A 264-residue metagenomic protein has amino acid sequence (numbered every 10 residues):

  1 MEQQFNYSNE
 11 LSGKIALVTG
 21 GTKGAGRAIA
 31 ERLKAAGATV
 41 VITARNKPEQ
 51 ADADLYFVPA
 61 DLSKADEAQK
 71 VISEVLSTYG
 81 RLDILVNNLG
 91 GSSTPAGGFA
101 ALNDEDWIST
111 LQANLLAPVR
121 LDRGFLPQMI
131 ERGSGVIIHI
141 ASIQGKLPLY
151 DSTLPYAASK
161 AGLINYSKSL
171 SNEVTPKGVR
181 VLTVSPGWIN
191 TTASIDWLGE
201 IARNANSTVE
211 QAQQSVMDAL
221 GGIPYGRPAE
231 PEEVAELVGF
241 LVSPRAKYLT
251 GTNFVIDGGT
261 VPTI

Functional and structural regions predicted by a protein language model:
E2-S8, A96, L147, R227 (+3 more regions): Short C-terminal tail/terminal secondary-structure segment of NAD(P)H-dependent dehydrogenase/reductase domains
I15, T22-K23: Conserved glycine-rich cofactor-binding loop
P95-F99, N103-L111, A219: Substrate-binding pocket helix/loop in short-chain dehydrogenase/reductase
D122-R123, K168: A short, exposed helix-loop element centered on a Lys and neighboring polar residues
P127, N172-E173, K247: Alpha-helical segment proximal to the catalytic Tyr-Lys
I138-G162, S167-K168, N172-P176, W188-I189: Catalytic loop of short-chain dehydrogenase/reductase
T175, R180, L249-G251: Short, small/polar-rich loop/turn modules that mediate ligand/substrate recognition or access, typified
